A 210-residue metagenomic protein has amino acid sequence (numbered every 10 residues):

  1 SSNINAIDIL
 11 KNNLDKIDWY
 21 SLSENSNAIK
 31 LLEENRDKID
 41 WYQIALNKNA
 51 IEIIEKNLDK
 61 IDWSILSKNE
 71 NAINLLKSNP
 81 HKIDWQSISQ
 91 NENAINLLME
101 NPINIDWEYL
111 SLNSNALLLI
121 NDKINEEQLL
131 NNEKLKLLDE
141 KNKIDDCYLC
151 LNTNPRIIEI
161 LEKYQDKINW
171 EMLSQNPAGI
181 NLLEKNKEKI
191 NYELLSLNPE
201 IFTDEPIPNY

Functional and structural regions predicted by a protein language model:
S1-Y210: Alpha-helical scaffold segments
